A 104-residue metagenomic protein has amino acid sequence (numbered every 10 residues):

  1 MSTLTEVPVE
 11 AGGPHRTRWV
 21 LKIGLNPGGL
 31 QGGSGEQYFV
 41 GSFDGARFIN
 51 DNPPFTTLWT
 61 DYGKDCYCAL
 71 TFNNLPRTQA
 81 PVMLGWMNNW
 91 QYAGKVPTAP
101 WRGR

Functional and structural regions predicted by a protein language model:
M1-R104: Carbohydrate-active catalytic/glycan-binding domains of CAZyme proteins, especially the secreted or lumenal ectodomains
